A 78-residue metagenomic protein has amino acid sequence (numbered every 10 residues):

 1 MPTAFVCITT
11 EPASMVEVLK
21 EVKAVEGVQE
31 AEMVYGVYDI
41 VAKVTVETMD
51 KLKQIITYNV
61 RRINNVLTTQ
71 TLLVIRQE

Functional and structural regions predicted by a protein language model:
M1-E78: A compositional/biophysical signature of low hydrophobicity enriched in polar/charged and small residues
